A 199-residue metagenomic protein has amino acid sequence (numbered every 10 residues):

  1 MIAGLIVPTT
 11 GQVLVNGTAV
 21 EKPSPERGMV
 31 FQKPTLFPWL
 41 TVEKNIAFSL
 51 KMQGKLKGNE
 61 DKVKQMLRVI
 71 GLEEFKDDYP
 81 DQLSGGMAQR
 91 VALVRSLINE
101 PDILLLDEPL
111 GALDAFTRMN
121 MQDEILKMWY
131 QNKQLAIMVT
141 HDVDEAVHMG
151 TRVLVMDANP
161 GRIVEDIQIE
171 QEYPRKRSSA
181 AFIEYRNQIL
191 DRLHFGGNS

Functional and structural regions predicted by a protein language model:
A3: Helix-to-loop junction immediately C-terminal to a conserved catalytic motif
G11-P23: Conserved ABC transporter NBD signature motif
F31, E43-M52, E60, Q168: Short helical segment in ABC ATPase nucleotide-binding domains corresponding to the A-loop/adjacent helical element
K57-F75, K127: Conserved ABC ATPase "signature" region
D78-D81, N99: Conserved signature/switch motifs of ABC ATPase nucleotide-binding domains
L104-D107: Catalytic Walker B motif of ABC-type/P-loop ATPase nucleotide-binding domains
K133-V139: Conserved H-loop
